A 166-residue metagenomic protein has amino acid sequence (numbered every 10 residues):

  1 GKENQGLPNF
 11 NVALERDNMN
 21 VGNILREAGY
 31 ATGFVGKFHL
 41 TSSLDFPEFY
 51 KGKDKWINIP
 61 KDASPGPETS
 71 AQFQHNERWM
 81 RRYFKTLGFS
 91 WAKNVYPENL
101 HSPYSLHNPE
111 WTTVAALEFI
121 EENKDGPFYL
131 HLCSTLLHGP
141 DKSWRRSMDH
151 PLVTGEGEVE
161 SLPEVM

Functional and structural regions predicted by a protein language model:
G1-G36, L40-K53: Active-site segment of extracytoplasmic enzymes that catalyze sulfate/phosphate-ester chemistry
K2, S64-M166: Active-site-proximal cap/lid insertion segments
L7, F46-W56, S105, P109 (+1 more regions): Generic preference for flexible, low-structure residues
V21-N23, D54-K55, K61, E122: Non-transmembrane, interaction-prone segments in cytosolic or luminal domains
P47-Q74: Acidic/polar short surface loop at catalytic or gating sites that assists cofactor/ion binding and chemistry
